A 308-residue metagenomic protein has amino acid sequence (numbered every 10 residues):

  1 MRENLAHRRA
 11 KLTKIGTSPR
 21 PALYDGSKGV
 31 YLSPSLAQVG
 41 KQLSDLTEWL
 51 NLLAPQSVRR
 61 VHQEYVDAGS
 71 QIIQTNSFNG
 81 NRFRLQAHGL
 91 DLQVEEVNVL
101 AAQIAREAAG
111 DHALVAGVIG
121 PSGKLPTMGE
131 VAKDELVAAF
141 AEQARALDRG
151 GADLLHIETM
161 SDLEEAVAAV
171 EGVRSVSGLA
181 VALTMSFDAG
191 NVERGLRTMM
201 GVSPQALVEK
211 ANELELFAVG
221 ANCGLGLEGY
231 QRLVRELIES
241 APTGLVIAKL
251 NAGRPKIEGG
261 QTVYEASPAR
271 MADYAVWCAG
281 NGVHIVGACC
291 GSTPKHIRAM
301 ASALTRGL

Functional and structural regions predicted by a protein language model:
M1-L308: Domain-level signal for soluble alpha/beta catalytic cores
